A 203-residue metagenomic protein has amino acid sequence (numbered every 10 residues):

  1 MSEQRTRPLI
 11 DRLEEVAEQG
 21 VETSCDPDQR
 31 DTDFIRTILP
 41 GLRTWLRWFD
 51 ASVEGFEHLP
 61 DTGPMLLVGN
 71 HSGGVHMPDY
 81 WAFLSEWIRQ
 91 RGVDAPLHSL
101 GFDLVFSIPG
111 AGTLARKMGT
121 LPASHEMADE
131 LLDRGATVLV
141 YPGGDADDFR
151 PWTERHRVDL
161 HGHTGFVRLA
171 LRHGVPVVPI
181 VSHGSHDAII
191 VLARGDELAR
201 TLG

Functional and structural regions predicted by a protein language model:
M1-M127, G195: Membrane-anchoring hydrophobic helices of lipid-metabolizing enzymes
G74-M77, I108, D148-R150, H186-I190: Short catalytic/ligand-binding loop motif for oxyanion handling, primarily in non-cytosolic enzymes, centered on
L100-F102, Y141, I180: Generic beta-sheet signal
G112, R150-E154: Short acidic, glycine/proline-rich loop/turn micro-motifs
L114, E130, R168-R172: Hydrophobic/aromatic ligand-binding patch that stacks against planar heteroaromatic rings of cofactors or nucleotides
R134-D147: Active-site gating/metal-coordination segments in enzymes
G144, E154-G203: A cross-family acyltransferase "interaction/gating" segment
